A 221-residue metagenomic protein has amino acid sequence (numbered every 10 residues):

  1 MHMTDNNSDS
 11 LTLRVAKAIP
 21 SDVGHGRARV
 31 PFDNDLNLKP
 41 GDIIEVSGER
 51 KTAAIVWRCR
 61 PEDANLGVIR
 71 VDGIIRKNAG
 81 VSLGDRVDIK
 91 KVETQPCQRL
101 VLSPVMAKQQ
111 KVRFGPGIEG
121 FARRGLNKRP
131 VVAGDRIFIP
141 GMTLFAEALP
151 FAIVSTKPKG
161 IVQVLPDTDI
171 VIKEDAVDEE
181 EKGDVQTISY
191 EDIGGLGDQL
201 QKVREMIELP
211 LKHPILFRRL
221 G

Functional and structural regions predicted by a protein language model:
M1-T12, Q186-S189: Intrinsic disorder/low-complexity signal
H2-T4, L13, R27-A28, L36: Acidic, Ser/Thr- and Pro-rich low-complexity intrinsically disordered regions characteristic of mobile genetic element
S8-P20, V101: Short amphipathic
S21-H25, R29-L209: AAA+ P-loop ATPase mechanoenzymes
P210-L220: Pre-Walker A adenine-sensing motif
